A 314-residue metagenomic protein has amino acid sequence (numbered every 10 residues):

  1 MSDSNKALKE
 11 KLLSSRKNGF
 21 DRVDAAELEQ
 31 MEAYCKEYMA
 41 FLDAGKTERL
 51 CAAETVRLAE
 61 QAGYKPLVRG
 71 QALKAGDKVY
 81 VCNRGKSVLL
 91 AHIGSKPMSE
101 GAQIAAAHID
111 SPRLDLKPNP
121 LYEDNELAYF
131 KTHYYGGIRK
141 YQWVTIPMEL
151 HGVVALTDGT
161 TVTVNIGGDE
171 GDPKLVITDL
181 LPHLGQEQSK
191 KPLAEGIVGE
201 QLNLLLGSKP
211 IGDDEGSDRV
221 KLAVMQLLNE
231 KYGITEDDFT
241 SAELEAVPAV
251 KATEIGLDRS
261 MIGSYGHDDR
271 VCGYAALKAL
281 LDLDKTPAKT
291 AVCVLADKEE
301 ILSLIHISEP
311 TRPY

Functional and structural regions predicted by a protein language model:
D3, A7-E48: N-terminal capping segment at the start of a domain
L42-K46, K96, I138-R139, L257-H267 (+1 more regions): A short glycine/serine-rich beta->alpha loop
R49-A52, R69, G233-E243, T286-C293: Flexible, glycine/charged-enriched surface loops at secondary-structure junctions
P66, G70-L116: Acidic/His- and Gly-rich active-site-bordering loop/insert found across diverse amide/peptide-bond hydrolases
R84-L90, K96-P97, G167-S264, D282-K285: Soluble metallo-hydrolase cores and metallopeptidase-like ectodomains found primarily in the secretory/periplasmic
P97-E187: A generic, well-ordered mixed alpha/beta core segment in the N-terminal half of proteins
A107, F130-Y135, G263-L302: Alpha-helical metal-binding/catalytic segments enriched in His/Glu/Asp
H306-Y314: Single conserved hydrophobic/aromatic residue that forms the stacking wall/gate of nucleotide- or nucleobase-binding
